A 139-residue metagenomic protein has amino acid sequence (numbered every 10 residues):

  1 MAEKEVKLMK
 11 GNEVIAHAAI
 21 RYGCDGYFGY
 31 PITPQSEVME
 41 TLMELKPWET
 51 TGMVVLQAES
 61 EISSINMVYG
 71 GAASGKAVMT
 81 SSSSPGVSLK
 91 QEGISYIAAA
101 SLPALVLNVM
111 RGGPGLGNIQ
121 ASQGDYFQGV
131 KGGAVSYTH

Functional and structural regions predicted by a protein language model:
M1-G129: Thiamine diphosphate
G133-V135: Short alpha-helices
T138-H139: Conserved small/polar residues in nucleotide/adenosyl-binding loops
